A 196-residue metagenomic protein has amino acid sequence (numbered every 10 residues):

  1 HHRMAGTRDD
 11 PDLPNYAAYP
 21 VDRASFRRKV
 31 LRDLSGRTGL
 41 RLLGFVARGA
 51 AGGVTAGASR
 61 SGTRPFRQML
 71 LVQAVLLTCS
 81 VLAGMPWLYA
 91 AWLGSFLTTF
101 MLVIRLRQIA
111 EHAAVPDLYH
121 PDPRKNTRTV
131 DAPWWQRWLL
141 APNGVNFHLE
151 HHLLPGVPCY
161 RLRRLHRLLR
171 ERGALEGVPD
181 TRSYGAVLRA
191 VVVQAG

Functional and structural regions predicted by a protein language model:
H1-A5, R107-A114, P142-V157: Histidine-centered catalytic micro-motifs
H2-A90, C159-G196: Non-catalytic, topology-defining segments of multipass membrane proteins
D10-A24, H120-W135: Juxtamembrane helix-capping/reentrant segments at transmembrane boundaries
F26-D33, V115-T127, G144-H148: Juxtamembrane/interfacial segments around transmembrane helices
V30, T38-L42, W92-P121: Transmembrane alpha-helical segments that form the membrane-embedded catalytic/substrate-channel core of multi-pass
L97-M101, P133-G144: Membrane-embedded alpha-helical segments that form the functional core of polytopic membrane enzymes, especially those
V115-Y119, L153-L154, R164, R170-R172: Polar-ligand-bearing catalytic/cofactor-coordination segments of membrane-embedded or membrane-tethered inner-membrane
